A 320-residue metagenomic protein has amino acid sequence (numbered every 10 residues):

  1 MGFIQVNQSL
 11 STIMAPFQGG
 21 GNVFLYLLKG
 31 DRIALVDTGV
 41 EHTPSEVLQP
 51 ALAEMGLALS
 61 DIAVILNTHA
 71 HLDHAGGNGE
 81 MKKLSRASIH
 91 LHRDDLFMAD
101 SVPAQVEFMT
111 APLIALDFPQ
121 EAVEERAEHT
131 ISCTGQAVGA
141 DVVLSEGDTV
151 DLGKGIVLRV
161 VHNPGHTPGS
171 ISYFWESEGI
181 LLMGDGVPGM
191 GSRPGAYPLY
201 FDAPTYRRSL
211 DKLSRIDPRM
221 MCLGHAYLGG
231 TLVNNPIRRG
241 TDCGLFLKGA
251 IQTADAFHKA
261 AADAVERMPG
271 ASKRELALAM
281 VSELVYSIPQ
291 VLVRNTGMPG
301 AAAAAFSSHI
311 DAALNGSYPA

Functional and structural regions predicted by a protein language model:
G2-M55, S172-G186: Conserved beta-strand hairpin/beta-sheet module of binuclear metal-dependent hydrolase folds, prominently
S9, L28, D37, H69 (+8 more regions): Divalent metal-coordination and catalytic microenvironments
L27, V143-W175, I180: Core dinuclear metal-dependent hydrolase active-site scaffold
V36-G39, I62-A70, I89-H92, H162-G165 (+3 more regions): Active-site neighborhood of phospho(di)ester-bond hydrolases with catalytic His/Asp-centered motifs
V40-S45, A53-D151: Active-site HxH/HxHxD metal-binding segment of metal-dependent hydrolases
H42-T43, A70-A75, L96-A99, T167-S170 (+2 more regions): Active-site environment of divalent metal-dependent phosphoester hydrolases
G189, A203-P269: Divalent-metal (often Zn2+) His-rich catalytic cores of metallo-beta-lactamase-fold enzymes
K259-A320: C-terminal regulatory/interaction regions
